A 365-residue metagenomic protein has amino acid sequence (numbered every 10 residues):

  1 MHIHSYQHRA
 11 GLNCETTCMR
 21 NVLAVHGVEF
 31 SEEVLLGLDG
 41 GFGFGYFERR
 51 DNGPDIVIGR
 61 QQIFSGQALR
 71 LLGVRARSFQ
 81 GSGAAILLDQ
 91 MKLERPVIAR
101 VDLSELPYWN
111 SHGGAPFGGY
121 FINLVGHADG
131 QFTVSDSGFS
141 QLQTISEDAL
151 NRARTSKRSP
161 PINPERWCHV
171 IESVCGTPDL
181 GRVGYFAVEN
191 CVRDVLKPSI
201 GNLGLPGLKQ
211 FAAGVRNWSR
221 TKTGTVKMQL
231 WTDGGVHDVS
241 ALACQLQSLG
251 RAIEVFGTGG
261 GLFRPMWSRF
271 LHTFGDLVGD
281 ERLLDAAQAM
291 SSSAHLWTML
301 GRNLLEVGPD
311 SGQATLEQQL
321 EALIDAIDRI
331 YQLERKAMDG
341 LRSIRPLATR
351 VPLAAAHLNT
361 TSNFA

Functional and structural regions predicted by a protein language model:
M1-G27, L38-G176, R345: Conserved active-site-adjacent core of cysteine acyl-enzyme catalytic domains
M1-H8, T16-A24, F47-G59, F121 (+4 more regions): Short, charge-rich amphipathic segments
C18, I63-Q67, I86, A149 (+5 more regions): Exposed alpha-helical structural elements
A24-E33, L271-V278: Short helix-capping/linker segments at secondary-structure and domain boundaries
V25, L71, Q90, A153 (+4 more regions): Residues that form generic nucleotide/phosphate-binding pockets
S31-F42, E281-Q288: Short alpha-helical "patches" and their helix-cap loops
D129-F256: Noncatalytic regulatory segments and standalone regulatory/sensor domains
A243-A365: Charged, long alpha-helical assembly modules
